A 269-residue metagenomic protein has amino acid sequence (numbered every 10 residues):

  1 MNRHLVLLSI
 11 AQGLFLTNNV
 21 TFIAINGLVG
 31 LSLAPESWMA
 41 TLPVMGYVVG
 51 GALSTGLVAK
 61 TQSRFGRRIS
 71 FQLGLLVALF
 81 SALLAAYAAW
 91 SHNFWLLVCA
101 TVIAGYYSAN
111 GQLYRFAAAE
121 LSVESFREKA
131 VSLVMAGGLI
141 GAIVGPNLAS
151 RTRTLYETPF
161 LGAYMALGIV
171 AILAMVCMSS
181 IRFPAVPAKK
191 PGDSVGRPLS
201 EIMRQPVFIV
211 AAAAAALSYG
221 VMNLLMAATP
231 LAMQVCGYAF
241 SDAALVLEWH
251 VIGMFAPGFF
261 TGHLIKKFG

Functional and structural regions predicted by a protein language model:
M1-L31, V102, R204-L224: Pair of pore-lining "gating" transmembrane helices in MFS-fold secondary transporters
M1-N2, F183-A212: Juxtamembrane intracellular "pre-TM" segments in multi-pass secondary transporters
R3, Y87-C99: Helix-loop junctions at membrane interfaces in 12-TM secondary transporters
S54-R67, P257-G269: Helix-to-loop junctions at the C-terminal end of transmembrane segments in multipass secondary transporters
L76-S91: C-terminal ends and interior cores of transmembrane alpha-helices in multi-pass membrane transporters/permeases
V98-A136: Cytoplasmic helix-loop-helix junction between adjacent transmembrane helices in 12-TM secondary transporters
S150, G168-A188: C-terminal membrane-cytosol helix-exit motif in multi-pass small-molecule transporters
